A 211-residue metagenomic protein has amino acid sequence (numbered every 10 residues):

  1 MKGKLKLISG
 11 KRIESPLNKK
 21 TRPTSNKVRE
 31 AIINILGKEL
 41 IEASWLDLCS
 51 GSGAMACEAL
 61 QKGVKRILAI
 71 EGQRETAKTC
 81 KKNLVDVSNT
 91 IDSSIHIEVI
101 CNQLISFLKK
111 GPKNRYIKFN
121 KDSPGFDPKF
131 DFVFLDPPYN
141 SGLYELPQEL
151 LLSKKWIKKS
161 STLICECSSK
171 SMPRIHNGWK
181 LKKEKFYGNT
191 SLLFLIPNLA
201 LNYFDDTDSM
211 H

Functional and structural regions predicted by a protein language model:
M1-H211: Class I S-adenosyl-L-methionine-dependent methyltransferase catalytic core
